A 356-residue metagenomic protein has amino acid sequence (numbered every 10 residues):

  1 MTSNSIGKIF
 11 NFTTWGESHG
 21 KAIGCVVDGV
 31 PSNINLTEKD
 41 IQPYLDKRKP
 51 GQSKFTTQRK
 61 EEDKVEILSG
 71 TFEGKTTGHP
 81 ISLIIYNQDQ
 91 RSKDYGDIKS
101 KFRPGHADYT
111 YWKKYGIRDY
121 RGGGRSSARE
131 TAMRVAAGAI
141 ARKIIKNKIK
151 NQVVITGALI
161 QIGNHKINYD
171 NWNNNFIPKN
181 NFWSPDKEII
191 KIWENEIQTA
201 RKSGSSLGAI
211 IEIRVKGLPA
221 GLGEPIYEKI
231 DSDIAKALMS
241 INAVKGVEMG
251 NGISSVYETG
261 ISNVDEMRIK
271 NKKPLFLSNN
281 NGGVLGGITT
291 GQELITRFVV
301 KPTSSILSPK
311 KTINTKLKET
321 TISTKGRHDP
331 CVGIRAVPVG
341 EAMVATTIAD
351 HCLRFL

Functional and structural regions predicted by a protein language model:
M1-R59: N-terminal, positively charged regions that mediate nucleic acid binding
N11, T303-L356: Internal helix-turn-beta structural module
N11-G16, D119-E130, A220-E224, N279-V284 (+1 more regions): A short glycine/serine-rich beta->alpha loop
S18-K21, G204-L207, I211-E319: Glycine-rich anion/phosphate-binding loop at the beta-strand->alpha-helix junction
K21-N33, R129-V153, E228-K236, Q292-L294 (+2 more regions): Alpha-helical support elements that line or immediately flank enzyme active sites and cofactor-binding pockets
L45-P104, D108: Glycine-rich, N-terminal phosphate-binding loop and its surrounding beta-alpha-beta segment
K99-R125, K310-P330: Short acidic, glycine/tyrosine-flanked loop/strand segments centered on an H-E-D-like triad
K113-I226: Glycine-rich, mobile lid/loop segments that gate access to catalytic sites or pores
